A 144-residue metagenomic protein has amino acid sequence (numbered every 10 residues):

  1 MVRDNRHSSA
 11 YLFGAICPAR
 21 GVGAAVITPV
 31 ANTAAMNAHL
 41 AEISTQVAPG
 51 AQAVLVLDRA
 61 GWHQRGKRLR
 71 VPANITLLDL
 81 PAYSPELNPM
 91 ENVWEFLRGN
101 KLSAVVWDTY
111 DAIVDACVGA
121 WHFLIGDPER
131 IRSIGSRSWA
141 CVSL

Functional and structural regions predicted by a protein language model:
M1-G50: Electropositive, glycine- and tryptophan-enriched low-complexity nucleic-acid-binding patches
M1-R6, A73-N92, V106: RNase H-like polynucleotidyl transferase catalytic core
G14, V54-V56, T76-L78: A structural signal for isolated positions on well-ordered beta-strands in alpha/beta enzyme cores
G14-A15, G21, L40, D58 (+3 more regions): Mobile genetic element proteins and their domesticated derivatives, centered on retroelements and DNA transposons
G23, Q64-R65: Conserved protein kinase catalytic core
G50-Q64, N88: Acidic/histidine-rich, metal-coordinating catalytic segments
R65-N74: Short, aromatic/basic amphipathic alpha-helical patches
M90-L144: C-terminal anion-handling pockets and recognition modules
